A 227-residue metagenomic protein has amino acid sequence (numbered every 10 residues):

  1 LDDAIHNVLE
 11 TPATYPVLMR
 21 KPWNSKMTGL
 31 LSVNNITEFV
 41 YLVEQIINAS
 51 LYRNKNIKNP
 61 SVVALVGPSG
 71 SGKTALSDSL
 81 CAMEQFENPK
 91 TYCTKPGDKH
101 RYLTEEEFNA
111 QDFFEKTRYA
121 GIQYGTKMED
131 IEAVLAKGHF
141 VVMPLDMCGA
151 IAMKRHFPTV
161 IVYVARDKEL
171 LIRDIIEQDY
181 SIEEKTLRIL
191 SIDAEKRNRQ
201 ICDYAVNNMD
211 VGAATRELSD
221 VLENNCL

Functional and structural regions predicted by a protein language model:
D3-T37: Acidic, Mg2+-coordinating phosphoryl-transfer loop and its flanking beta/alpha structural elements, shared across
I5, A150, Y180-V221: Small-molecule kinase domains that catalyze NTP-dependent phosphoryl transfer to phosphate-bearing small molecules
L65: Hydrophobic anchor at the beta1->P-loop junction of P-loop NTPases
P68: P-loop (Walker A) phosphate-binding loop of NTP-binding proteins
S71: ATP-binding Walker
T74: Walker A/P-loop
E87, T91-V141, M147-C148: ATP-dependent small-molecule kinase phosphotransfer cores that center on conserved nucleotide phosphate-binding segments
V142-L145, R155-I176: Conserved phosphate-donor/acceptor-positioning beta-strand/loop module used by diverse small-molecule
